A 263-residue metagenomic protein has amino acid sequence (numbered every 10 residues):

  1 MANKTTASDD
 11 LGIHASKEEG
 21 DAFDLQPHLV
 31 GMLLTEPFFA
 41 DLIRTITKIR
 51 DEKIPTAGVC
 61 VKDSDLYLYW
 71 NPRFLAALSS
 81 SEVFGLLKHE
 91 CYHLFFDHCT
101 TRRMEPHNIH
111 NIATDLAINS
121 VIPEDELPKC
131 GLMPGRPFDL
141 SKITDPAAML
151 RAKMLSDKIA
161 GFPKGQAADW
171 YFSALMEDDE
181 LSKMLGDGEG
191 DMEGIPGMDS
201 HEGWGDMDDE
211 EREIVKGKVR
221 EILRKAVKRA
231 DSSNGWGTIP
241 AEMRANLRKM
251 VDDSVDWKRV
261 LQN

Functional and structural regions predicted by a protein language model:
M1-L87, C91-P128, P134: Basic/hydrophobic alpha-helical interface regions
T5, S120-N263: Negatively charged
